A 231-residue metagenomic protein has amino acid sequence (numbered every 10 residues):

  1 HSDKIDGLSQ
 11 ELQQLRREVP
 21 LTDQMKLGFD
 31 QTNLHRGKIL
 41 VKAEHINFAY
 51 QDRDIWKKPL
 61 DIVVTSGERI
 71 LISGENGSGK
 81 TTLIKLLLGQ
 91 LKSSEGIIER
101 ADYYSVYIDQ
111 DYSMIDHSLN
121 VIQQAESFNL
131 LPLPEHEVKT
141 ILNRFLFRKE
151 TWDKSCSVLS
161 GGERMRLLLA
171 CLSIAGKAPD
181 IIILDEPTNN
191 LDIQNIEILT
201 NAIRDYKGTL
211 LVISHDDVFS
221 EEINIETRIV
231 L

Functional and structural regions predicted by a protein language model:
H1-D52: Coupling and communication elements adjacent to P-loop NTPase active sites across diverse families
F29, H35-L231: ABC ATP-binding cassette signature C-motif
